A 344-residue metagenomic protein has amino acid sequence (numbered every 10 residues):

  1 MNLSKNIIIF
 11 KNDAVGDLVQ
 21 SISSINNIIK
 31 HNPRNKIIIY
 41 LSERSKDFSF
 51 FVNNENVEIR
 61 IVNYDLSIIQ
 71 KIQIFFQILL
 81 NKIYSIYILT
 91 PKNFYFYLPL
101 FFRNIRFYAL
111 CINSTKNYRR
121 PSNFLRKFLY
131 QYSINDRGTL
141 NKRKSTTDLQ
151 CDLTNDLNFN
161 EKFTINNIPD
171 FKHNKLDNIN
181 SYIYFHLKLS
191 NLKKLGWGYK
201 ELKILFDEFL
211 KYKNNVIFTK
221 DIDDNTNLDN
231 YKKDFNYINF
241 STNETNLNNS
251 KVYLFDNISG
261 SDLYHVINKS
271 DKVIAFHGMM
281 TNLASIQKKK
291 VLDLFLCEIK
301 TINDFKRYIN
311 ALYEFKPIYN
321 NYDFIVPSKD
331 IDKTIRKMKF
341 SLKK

Functional and structural regions predicted by a protein language model:
M1-K344: Catalytic machinery of carbohydrate-active enzymes, primarily nucleotide-sugar-dependent glycosyltransferases
